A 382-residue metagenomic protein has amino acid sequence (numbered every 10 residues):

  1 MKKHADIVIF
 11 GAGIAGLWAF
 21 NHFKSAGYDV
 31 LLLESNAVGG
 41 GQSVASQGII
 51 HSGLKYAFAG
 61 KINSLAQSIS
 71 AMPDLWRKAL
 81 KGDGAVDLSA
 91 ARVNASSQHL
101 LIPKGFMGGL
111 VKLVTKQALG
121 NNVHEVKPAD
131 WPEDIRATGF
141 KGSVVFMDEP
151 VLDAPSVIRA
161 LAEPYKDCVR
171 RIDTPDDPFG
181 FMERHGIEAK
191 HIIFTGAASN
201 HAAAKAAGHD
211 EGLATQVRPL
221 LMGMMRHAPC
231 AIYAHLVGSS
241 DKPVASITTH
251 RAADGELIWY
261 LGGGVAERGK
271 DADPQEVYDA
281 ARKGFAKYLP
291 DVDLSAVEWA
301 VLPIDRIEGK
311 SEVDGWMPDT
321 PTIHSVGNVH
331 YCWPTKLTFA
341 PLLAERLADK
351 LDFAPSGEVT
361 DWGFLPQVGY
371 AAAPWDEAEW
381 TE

Functional and structural regions predicted by a protein language model:
K2-A15: Beta1/beta-strand and adjacent pyrophosphate-binding region of the FAD-binding site in flavoprotein oxidoreductases
A15, V38, S199: Conserved Rossmann-like nucleotide-cofactor binding loop
K24-A45: Glycine-rich FAD pyrophosphate-binding loop
G48-E133: Dinucleotide-binding Rossmann-like beta1-alpha1 core, especially the glycine-rich loop that anchors the ADP
A91, K127-C168, D173, G264 (+1 more regions): Helix-loop-beta segment of a Rossmann-like dinucleotide-binding subdomain
V144-H191, T195-H201, P341-A348: Helical element adjacent to the flavin cofactor pocket in flavoenzyme catalytic cores
F194-G327: Active-site substrate-recognition segment that forms the wall of the catalytic cavity or substrate channel
L289-E382: C-terminal catalytic lobe of FAD-dependent flavoproteins
